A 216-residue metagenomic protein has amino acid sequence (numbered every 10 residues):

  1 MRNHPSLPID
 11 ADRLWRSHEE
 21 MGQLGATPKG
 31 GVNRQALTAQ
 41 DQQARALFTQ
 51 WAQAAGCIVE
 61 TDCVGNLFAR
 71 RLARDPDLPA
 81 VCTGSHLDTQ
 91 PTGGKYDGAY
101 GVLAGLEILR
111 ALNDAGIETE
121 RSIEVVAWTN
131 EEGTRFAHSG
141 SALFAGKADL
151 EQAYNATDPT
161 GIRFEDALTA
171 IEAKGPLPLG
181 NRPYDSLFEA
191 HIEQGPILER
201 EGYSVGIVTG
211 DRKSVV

Functional and structural regions predicted by a protein language model:
M1-I9: Basic/polar N-terminal segments that are highly enriched at the extreme N-terminus, encompassing both cleavable
R2-N3, V32-Q35, D149-L150: A short, structure-level motif marking secondary-structure boundaries and short turns
P8-G94: Acidic/His- and Gly-rich active-site-bordering loop/insert found across diverse amide/peptide-bond hydrolases
Q90, Y100-V205: Acidic/histidine-rich catalytic neighborhood of metal-dependent amide-processing enzymes
I207-D211: Short Gly/Pro-enriched turn/cap motifs at secondary-structure boundaries
V215-V216: Conserved small/polar residues in nucleotide/adenosyl-binding loops
